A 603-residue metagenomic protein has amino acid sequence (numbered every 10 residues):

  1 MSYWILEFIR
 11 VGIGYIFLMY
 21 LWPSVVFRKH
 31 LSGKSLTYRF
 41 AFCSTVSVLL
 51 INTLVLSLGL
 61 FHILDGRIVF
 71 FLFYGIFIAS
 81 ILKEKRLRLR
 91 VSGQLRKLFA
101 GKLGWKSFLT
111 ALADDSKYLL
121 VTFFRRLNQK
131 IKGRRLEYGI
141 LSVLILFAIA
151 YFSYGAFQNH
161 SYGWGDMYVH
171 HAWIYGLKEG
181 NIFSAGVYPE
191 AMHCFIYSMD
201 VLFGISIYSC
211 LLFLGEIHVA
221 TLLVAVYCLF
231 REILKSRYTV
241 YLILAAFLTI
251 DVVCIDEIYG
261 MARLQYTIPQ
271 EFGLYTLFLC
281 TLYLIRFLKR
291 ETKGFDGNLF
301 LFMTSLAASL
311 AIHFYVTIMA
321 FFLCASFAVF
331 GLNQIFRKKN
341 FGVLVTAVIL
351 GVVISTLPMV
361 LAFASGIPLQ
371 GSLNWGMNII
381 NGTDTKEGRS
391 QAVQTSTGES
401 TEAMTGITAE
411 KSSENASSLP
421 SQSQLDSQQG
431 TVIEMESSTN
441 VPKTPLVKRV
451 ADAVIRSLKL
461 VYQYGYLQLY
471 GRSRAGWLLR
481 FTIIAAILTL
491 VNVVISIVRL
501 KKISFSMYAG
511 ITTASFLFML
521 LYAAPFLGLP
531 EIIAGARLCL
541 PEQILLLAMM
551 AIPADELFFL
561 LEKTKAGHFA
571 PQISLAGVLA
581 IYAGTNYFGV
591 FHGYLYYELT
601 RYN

Functional and structural regions predicted by a protein language model:
M1-I131: Membrane-embedded, hydrophobic transmembrane alpha-helices
L6-W22, E271-L277, I433-R499, E542-Q543 (+1 more regions): Alpha-helical transmembrane segments at the extracellular/periplasmic loop-to-helix junctions of multi-pass membrane
L60-V69, F157-M167, I182, G204 (+7 more regions): Membrane-helix boundary/interfacial segments in multi-pass membrane proteins
R126-R135, Y238-T239, E291-D296, Q334-V345 (+2 more regions): Membrane-interface helix-loop-helix junctions at transmembrane boundaries of multi-pass membrane enzymes, predominantly
L127-Y275, P541, E598-Y602: Active-site lumenal/periplasmic loops and adjacent helix-entry segments of GT-C-fold, multi-pass membrane
N298-F314: Membrane-interface alpha helices of multi-pass inner-membrane proteins
M319-V353: Perimembrane helix-loop-helix junctions
L344-S355, E556-G593: Signature aromatic-anchored transmembrane alpha helix within multi-pass, membrane-resident enzymes that catalyze glycan
